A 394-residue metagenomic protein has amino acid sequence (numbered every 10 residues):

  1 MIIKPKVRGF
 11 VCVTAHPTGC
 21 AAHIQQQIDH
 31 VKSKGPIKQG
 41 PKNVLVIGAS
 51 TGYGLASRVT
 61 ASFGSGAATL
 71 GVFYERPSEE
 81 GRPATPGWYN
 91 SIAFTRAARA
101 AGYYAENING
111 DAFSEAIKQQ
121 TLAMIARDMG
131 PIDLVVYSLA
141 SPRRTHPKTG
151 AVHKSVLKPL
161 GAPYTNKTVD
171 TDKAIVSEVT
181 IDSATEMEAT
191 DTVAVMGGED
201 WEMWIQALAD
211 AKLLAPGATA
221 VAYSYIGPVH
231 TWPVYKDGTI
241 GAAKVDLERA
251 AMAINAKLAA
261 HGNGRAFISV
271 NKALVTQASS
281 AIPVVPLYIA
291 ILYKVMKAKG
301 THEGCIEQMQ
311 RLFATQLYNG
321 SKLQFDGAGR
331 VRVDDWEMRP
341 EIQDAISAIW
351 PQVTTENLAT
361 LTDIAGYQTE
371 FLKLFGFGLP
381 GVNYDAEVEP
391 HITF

Functional and structural regions predicted by a protein language model:
M1-D29, R99, H230-F394: NAD(P)H-dependent oxidoreductase Rossmann-fold/reductase module
G35-Y74, S78: Canonical Rossmann dinucleotide-binding motif of NAD(H)/NADP(H)-dependent dehydrogenases/reductases, specifically
I47, I132-A140, T219-S224: Rossmann-fold scaffold of SDR-type NAD(P)-dependent oxidoreductases
G48-L55, F113-E115, A140-R144, I226-H230: Gly/Ser/Thr-rich loops at beta-strand to alpha-helix junctions that form or flank small-molecule/cofactor-binding
G66-A105, D111: Glycine-rich phosphate-binding loop and adjoining beta1-alpha1-beta2 segment of Rossmann-like nucleotide-binding folds
E106, Q120-T149: A glycine-rich helix->loop->beta "capping" turn within Rossmann-like NAD(P)(H)-dependent oxidoreductase domains
N109-T121: The beta1-alpha1 cofactor-binding region of Rossmann-like NAD(H)/NADP(H)-dependent oxidoreductases
K154-G264, V270-Y293: Catalytic loop of short-chain dehydrogenase/reductase
